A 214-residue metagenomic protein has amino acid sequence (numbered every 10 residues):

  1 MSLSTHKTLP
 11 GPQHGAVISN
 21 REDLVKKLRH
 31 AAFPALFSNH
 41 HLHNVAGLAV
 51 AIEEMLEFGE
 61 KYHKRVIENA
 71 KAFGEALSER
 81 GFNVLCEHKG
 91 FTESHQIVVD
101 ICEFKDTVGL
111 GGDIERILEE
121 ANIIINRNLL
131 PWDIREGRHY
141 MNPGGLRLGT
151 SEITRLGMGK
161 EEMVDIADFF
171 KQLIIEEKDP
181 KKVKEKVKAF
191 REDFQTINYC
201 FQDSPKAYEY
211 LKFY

Functional and structural regions predicted by a protein language model:
S2-K105, V183, F190: Active-site C-terminal subdomain of aminotransferase-like
N20, P34, E54, E103 (+4 more regions): Short, well-ordered loop/turn and helix-capping segments at boundaries between secondary-structure elements and domains
F37, H41, K61, E79-N83 (+4 more regions): Intrinsically disordered or highly flexible coil/loop and linker segments, enriched in small and charged/polar residues
N44, R65, L110, E162-D165: Short acidic-hydrophobic sequence patches enriched in Asp/Glu that either
A72, A76-R80, D113-A121, L173: Generic non-transmembrane alpha-helical segments
V84-G157, S204-Y214: Conserved PLP-binding catalytic core of the aspartate aminotransferase-like
G137-Y214: PLP-dependent enzyme catalytic core of the Aspartate aminotransferase-like
